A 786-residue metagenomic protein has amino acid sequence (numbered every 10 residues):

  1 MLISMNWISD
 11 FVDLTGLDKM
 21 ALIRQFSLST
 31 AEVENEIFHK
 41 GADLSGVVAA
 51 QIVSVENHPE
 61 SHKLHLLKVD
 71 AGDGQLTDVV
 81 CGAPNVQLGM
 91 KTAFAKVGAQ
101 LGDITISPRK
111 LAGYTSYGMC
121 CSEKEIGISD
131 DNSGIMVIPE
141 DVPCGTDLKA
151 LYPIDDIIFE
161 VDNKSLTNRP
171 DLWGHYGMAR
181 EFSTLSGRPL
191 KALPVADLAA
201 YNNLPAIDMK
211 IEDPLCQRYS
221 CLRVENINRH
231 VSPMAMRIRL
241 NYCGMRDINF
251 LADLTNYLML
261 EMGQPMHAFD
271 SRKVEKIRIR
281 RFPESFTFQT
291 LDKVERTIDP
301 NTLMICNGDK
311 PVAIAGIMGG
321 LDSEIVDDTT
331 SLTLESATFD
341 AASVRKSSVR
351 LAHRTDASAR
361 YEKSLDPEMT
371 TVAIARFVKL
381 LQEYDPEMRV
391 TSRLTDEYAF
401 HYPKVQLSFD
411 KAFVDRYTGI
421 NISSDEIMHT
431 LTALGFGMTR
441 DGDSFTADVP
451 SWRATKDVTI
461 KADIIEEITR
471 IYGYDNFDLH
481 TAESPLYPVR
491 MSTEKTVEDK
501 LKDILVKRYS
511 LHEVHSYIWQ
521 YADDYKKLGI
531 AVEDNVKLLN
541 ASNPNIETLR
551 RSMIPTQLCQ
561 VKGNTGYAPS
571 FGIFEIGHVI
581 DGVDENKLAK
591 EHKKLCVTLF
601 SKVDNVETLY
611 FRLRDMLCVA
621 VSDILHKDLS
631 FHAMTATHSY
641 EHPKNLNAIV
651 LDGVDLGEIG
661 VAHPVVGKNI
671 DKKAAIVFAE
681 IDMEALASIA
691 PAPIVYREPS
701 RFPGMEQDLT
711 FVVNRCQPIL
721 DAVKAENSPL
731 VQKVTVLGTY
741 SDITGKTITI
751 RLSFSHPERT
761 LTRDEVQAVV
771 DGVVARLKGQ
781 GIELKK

Functional and structural regions predicted by a protein language model:
M1-A199, T333, R350, D356 (+4 more regions): Phosphate-backbone binding interfaces of nucleic-acid-interacting proteins
I3-I8, D156-S165, Q217-E225, D356-S364 (+8 more regions): Short, hydrophobic beta-strand segments
R24, H65, S186, K191-T287: Glycine/proline-enriched, intrinsically flexible loops and inter-domain linkers
A49-D78, T255-D322: Conserved mixed alpha/beta core segments that line enzyme active sites in large multi-domain catalysts
T115-E125, N132-V137, P153-I157, T302-Y402 (+2 more regions): Mobile "lid/hinge" segments at catalytic clefts and subdomain interfaces of large enzymes
S186-I211, D385-F413: Terminal amphipathic helices with adjacent charged low-complexity linkers/tails
L407-K411, D415-F574, Q707, S753-S755 (+2 more regions): Extended, well-folded interaction surfaces typified by the phenylalanyl-tRNA synthetase beta subunit core
A433-F436, T446, K590, D604-K786: A carboxyl-terminal module marker
